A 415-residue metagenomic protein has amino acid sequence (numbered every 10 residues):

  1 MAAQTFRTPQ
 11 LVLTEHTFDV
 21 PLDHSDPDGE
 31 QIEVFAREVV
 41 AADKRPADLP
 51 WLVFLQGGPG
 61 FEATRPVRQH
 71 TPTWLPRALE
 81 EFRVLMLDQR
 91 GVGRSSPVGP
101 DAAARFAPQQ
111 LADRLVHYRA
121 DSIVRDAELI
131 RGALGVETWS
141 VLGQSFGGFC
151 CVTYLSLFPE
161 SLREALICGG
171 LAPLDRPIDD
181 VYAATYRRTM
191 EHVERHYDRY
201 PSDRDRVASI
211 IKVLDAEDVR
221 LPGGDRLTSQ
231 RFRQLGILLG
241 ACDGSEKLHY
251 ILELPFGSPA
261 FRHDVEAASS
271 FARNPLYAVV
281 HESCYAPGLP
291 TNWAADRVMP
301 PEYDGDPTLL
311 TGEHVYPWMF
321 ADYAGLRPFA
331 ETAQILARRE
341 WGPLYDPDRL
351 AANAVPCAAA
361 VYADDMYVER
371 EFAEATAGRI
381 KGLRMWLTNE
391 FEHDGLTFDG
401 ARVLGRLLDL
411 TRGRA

Functional and structural regions predicted by a protein language model:
A2-G223, R327, L344, D348-L350 (+3 more regions): Gly/Pro-rich cap/lid or specificity-loop segments adjacent to the active site
A36, Y362, T376: Hydrophobic, well-ordered secondary-structure elements that form the walls of internal hydrophobic environments
L162, I380-L383: Core-facing hydrophobic residues within beta-strands of well-ordered domains
E217-R338: Alpha/beta-hydrolase fold active-site neighborhood
L235, A354-V361, D365, R384-M385: Catalytic His-Asp charge-relay segment
G244-K247, D365-F372: Conserved alpha/beta-hydrolase "acid-adjacent" motif
I251-E253, E369-G378: Short alpha-helix in the alpha/beta-hydrolase fold that links the catalytic acid
